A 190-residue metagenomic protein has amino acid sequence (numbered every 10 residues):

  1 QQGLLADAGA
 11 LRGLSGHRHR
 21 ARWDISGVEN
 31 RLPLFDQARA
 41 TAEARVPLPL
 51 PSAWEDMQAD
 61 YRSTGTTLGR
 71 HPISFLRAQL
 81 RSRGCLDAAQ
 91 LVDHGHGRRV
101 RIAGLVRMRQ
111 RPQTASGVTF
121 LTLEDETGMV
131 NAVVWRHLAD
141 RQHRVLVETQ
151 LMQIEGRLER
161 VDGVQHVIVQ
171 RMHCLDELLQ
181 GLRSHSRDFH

Functional and structural regions predicted by a protein language model:
Q1-D93, R157-E159, H166-H190: Sliding clamp-binding short linear motifs that recruit DNA-associated proteins to replication/repair hubs
T64, G104, L123, T149 (+1 more regions): Hydrophobic, well-ordered secondary-structure elements that form the walls of internal hydrophobic environments
L91, G97-R98, R141-R144: Short, surface-exposed secondary-structure edge patches
R99-Q113: Structural detector for short beta-strands of small beta-barrel domains
R101-L105, E155-R157, I168: Residues located in well-ordered beta-strands
P112-H137: OB-fold (S1/OB) nucleic-acid-binding surfaces
L138-Q153: Short nucleic-acid-contacting surface segments enriched for D/E, G, S/T with interspersed K/R
